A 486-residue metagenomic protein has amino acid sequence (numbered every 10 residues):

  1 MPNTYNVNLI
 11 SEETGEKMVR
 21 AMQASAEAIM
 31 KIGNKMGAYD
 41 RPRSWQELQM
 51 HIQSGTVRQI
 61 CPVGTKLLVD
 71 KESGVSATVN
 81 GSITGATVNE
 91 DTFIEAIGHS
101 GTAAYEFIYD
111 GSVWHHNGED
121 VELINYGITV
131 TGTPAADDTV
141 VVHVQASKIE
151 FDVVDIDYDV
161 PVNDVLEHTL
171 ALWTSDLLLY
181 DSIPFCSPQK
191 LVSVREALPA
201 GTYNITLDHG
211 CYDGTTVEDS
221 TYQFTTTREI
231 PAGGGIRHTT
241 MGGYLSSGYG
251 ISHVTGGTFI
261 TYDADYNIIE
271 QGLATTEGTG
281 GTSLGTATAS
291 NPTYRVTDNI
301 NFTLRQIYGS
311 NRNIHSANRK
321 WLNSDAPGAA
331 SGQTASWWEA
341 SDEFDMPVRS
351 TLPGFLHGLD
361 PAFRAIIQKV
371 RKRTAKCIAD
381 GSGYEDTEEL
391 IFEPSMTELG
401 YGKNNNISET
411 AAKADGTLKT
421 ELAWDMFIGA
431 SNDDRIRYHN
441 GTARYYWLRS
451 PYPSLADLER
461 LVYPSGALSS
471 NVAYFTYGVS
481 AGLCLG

Functional and structural regions predicted by a protein language model:
M1-A24, A28: Short, intrinsically disordered N-terminal pre-domain segments
N6-L9, F107, G127, N204: Generic short N-terminal amphipathic or hydrophobic helices
V7-L9, M18, E72, G81 (+2 more regions): N-terminal cationic leader/targeting segments used for protein routing and processing
V19, Q23-V69, S73, Q145-G486: Collagenous Gly-X-Y triple-helix signature in extracellular proteins
D70-V144, Y222, T226: Extended, beta-strand-rich, solvent-exposed assembly scaffolds of outer structural proteins
